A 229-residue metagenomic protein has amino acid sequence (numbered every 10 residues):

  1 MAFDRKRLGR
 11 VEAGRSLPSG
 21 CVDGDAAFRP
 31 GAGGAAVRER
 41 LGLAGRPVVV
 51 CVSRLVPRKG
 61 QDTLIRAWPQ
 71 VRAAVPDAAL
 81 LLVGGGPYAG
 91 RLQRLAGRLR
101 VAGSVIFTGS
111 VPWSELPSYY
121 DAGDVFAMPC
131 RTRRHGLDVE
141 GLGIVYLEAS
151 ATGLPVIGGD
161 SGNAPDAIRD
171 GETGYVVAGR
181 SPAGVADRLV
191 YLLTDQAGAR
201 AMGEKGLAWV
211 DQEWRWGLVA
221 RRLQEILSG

Functional and structural regions predicted by a protein language model:
M1-S16, C21-R29: A short, active-site helix/loop in glycosyltransferases that binds the activated sugar's phosphate group
F28-G42: A short helix/loop element that forms part of the nucleotide-sugar donor recognition site in Leloir-type
L43-K59, I65-W68: Conserved donor-binding/catalytic core segment of Leloir-type glycosyltransferases
Q93-P117, V125: Nucleotide-activated donor-binding/catalytic signature segment of Leloir-type glycosyltransferases, i.e., the conserved
D121-V139, L154: Acidic donor-binding loop of glycosyltransferase active sites
Y146, A151, P155-G158, I168: Short hydrophobic beta-strand element within catalytic cores of glycosyltransferases and related nucleotide-activated
R169-G171, Y175-P182, Y191-A197: Conserved acidic donor-binding segment of nucleotide-sugar-dependent glycosyltransferases
G184, Y191, G198-Q212, R222: A short, well-ordered alpha-helix in the C-terminal region of glycosyltransferases
